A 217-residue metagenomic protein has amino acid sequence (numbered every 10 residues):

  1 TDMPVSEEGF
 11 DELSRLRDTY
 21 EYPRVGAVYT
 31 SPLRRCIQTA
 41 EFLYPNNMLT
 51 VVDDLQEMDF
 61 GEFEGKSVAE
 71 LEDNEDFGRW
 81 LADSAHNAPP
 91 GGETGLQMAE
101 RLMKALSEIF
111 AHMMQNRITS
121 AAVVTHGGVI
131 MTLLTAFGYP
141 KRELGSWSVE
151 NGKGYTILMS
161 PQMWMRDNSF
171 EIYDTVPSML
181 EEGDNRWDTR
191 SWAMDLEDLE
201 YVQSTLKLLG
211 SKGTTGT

Functional and structural regions predicted by a protein language model:
T1-N47, G91: Active-site-proximal alpha-helix that buttresses catalytic centers in soluble enzyme cores
P4, L43-R101, W187-D188, W192: Phosphate-handling substructures
S14-D18, A99, M103-M114: Generic structural signal for well-ordered alpha-helical scaffold segments
T30-S31, E100, V124-T125: Short beta-strand scaffold positions
F42, T132-A136: Active-site signature of alpha/beta-hydrolase-fold catalytic machinery across serine- and Asp/Cys-nucleophile hydrolases
M58-A69, A111-T119, T135-T217: Acidic, low-complexity terminal tails and accessory targeting/binding regions of phosphate-metabolizing enzymes
R117-G127: Generic beta-sheet signal
G127-M131, S160: GST superfamily/GST-like fold recognition
